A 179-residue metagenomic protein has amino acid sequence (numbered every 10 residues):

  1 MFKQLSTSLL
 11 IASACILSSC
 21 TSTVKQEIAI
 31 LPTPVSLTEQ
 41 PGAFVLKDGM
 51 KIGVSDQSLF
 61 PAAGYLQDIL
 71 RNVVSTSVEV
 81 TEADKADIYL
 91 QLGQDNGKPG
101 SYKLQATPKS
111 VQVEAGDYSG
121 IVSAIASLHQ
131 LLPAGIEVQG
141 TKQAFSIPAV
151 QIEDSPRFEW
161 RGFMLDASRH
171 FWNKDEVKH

Functional and structural regions predicted by a protein language model:
M1-L9: Bacterial N-terminal signal peptides that target proteins for export
Q4-L5, A83, A115, A167: Intrinsic disorder/low-complexity segments enriched in polar/small residues
A12-S13: Repetitive helical segments and hydrophobic/amphipathic motifs
L17-S19: C-terminal motif of bacterial Sec signal peptides marking the signal peptidase cleavage site
T21-F158: Contiguous, structured surface segment used for ligand recognition
R157-H179: Substrate-binding cleft of carbohydrate-active enzyme catalytic domains
